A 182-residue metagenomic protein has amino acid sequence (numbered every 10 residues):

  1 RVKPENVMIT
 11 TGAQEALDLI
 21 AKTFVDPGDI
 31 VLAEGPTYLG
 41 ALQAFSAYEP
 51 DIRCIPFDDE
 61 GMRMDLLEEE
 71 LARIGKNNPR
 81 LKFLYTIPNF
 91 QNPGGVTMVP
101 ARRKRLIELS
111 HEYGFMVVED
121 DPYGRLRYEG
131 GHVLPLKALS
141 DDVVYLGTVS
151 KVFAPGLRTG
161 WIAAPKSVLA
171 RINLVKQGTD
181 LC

Functional and structural regions predicted by a protein language model:
R1-Y113, G124-L139, V144: Conserved core of the PLP fold type I
D120: Glycine-centered flexible beta-alpha turn that most often forms the glycine-rich phosphate-binding loop
L139-C182: Conserved core segment of the aminotransferase class I/II
